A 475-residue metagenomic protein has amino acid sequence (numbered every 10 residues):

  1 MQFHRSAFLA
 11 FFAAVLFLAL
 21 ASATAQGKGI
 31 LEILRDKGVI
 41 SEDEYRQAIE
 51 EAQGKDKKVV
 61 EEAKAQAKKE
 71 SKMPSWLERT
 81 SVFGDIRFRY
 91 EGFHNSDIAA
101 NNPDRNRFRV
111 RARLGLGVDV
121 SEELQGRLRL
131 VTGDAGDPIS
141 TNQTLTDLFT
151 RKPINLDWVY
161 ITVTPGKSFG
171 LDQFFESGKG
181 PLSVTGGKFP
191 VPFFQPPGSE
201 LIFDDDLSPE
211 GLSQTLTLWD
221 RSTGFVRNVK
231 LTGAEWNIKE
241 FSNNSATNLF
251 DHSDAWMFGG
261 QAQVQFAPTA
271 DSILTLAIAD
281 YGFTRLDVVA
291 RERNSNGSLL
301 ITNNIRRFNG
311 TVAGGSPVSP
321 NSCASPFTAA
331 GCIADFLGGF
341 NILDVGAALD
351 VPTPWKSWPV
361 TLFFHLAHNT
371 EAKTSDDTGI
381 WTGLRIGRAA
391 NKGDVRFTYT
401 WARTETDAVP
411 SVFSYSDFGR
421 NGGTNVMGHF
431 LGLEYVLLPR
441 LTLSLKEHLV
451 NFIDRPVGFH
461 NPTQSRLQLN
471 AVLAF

Functional and structural regions predicted by a protein language model:
L9-A19: Bacterial N-terminal signal peptides
F17, S22-N101, F475: N-terminal periplasmic/intermembrane-space "pro-region" immediately following the signal or transit peptide
E62, R89-R111, G117-P181, F193-D204 (+5 more regions): Surface-exposed loop and membrane-interface regions of Gram-negative outer-membrane beta-barrel proteins
S71-V82, E122-E123, G166-L182, W219-T232 (+4 more regions): Short loop/turn motifs that connect adjacent beta-strands in outer-membrane beta-barrel proteins
G84, L128, V184-G186, Q214 (+8 more regions): Membrane-embedded beta-strand positions of outer-membrane beta-barrel proteins
F88-H94, E122, L130-G136, K188-P192 (+10 more regions): Transmembrane beta-strands of outer-membrane beta-barrel pores
F93-P103, T144-R151, D172, S183 (+1 more regions): Outer-membrane beta-barrel pore domains
D205-T302: Aromatic- and glycine-enriched pocket-lining scaffold segments that form the walls of small-molecule binding clefts
